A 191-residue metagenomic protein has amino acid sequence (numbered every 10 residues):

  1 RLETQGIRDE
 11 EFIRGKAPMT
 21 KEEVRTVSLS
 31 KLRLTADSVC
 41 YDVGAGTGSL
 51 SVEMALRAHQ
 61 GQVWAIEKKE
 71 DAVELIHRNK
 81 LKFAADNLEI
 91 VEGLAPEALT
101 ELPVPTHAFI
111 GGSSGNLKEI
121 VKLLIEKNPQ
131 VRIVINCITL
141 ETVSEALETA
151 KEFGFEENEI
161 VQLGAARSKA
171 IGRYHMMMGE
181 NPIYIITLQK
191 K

Functional and structural regions predicted by a protein language model:
R1-A36, Y41, L75-R78, K82 (+1 more regions): Class I SAM-dependent transferase core
G44: Conserved S-adenosyl-L-methionine
T47-H59: Conserved SAM-binding loop of SAM-dependent methyltransferases across substrates and taxa, primarily the Class I
L56-Q62, K127-P129: Conserved S-adenosyl-L-methionine
I66-P105: S-adenosyl-L-methionine
E67-A72, G112-S113, I138: Short beta->alpha hinge that forms the Motif I/post-I loop of the SAM-binding pocket
V104-G112, E119, R132: Short SAM/SAH-binding signature in class I
L123-G179: C-terminal substrate-binding/active-site "lid" region of AdoMet-derived donor-dependent transferases
